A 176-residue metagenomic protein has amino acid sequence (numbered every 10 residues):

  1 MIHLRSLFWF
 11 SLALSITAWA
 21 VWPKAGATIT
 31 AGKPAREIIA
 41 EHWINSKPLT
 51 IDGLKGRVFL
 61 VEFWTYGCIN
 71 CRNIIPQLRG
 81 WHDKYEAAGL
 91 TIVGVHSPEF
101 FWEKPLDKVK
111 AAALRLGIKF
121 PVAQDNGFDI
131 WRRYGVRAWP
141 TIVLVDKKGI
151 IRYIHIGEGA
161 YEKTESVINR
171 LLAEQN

Functional and structural regions predicted by a protein language model:
M1-W9: Bacterial N-terminal signal peptides that target proteins for export
W9-A18: Bacterial N-terminal signal peptides
V21-D52: N-terminal "domain-start" segment that seeds a small globular fold
P48, C68-N70, H82, G135: A generic "structured core" feature
T50-R72, I92: Short active-site neighborhood of thiol/selenol oxidoreductases, capturing the structured segment around
R57, A112-F120, Q124-N169: Thiol/disulfide oxidoreductase modules built on the thioredoxin-like
R72-L116, N126-R132: Structural microenvironment flanking redox-active thiols in thiol-disulfide oxidoreductases
